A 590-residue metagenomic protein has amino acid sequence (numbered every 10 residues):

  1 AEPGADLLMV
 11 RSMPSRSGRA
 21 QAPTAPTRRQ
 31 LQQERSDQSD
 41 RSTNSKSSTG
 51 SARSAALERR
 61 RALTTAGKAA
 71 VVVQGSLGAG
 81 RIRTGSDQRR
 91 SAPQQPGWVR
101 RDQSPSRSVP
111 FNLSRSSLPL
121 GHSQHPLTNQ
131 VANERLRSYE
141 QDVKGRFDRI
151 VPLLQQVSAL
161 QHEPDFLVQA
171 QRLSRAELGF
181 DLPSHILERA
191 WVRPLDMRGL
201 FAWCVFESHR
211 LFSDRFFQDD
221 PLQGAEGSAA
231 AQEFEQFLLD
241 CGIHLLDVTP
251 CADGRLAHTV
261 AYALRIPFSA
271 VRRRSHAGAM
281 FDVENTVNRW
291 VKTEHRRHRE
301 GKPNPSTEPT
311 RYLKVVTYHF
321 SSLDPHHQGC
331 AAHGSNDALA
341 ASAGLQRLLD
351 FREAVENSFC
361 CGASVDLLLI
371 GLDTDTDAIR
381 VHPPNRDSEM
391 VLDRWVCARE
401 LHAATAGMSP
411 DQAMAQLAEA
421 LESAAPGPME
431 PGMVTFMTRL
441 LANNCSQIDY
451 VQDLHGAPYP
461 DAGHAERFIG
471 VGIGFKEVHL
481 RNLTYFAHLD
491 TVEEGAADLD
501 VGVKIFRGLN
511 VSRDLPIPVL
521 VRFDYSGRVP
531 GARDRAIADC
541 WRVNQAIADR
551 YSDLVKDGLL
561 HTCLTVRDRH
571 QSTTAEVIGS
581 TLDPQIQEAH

Functional and structural regions predicted by a protein language model:
D6, E34-T43, D87, D102: Asp/Glu-rich intrinsically disordered low-complexity tracts
S39-S54, R81, R100, S104 (+2 more regions): Intrinsically disordered, low-complexity serine/threonine-rich segments that act as phosphorylation-prone tracts
A52-A70: N-terminal secretory signal peptides and thylakoid transit peptides that target proteins across membranes
H125-L245, G278-Y312, S321-H590: Divalent-metal-activated hydrolytic enzyme cores
P250-R255, H319-S321: Short glycine-enriched loops at secondary-structure junctions
A263-R273: Short helix-loop-beta junction
